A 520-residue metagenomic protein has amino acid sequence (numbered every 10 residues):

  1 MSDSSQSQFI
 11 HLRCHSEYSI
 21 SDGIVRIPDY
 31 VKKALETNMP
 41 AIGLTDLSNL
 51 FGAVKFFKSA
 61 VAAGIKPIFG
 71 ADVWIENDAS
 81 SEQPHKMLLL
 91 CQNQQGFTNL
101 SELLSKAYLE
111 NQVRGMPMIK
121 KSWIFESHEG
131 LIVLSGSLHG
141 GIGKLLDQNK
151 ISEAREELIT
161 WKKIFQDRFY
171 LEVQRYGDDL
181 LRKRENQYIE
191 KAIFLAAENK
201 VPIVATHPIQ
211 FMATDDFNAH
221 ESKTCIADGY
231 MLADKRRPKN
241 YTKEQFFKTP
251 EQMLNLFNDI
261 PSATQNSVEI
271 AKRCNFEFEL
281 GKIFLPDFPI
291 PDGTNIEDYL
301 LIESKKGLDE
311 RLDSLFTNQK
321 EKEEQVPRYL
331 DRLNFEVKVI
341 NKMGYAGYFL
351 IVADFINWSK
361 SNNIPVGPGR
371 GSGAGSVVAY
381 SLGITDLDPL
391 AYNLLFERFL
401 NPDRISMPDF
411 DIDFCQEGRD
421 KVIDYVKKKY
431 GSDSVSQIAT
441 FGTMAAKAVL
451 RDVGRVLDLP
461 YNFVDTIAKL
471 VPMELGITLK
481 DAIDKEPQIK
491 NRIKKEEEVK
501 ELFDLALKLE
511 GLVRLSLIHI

Functional and structural regions predicted by a protein language model:
S2-I518: Alpha-helical scaffold/interaction cores of sigma-54-like transcription cofactors and many family A DNA polymerases
